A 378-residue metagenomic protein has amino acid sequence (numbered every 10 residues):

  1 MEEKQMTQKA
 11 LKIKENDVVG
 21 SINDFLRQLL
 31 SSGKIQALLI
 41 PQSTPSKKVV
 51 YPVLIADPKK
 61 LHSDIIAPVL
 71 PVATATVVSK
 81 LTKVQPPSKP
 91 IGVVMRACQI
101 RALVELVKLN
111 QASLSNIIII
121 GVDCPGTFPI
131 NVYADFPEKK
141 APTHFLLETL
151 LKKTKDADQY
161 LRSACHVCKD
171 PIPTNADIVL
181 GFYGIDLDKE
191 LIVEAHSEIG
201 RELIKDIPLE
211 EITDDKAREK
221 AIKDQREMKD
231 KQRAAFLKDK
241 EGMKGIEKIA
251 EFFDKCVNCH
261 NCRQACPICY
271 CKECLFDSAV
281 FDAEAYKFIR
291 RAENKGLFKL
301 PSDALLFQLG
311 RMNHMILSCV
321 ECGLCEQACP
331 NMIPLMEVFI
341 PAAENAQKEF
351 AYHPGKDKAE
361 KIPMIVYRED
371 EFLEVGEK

Functional and structural regions predicted by a protein language model:
M1-I249: Iron-sulfur-associated redox domains of electron-transfer enzymes in respiratory and anaerobic energy metabolism
E15-I22, C259, C322, L335: Generic structural signal for well-ordered, non-membrane alpha-helical segments in soluble metabolic enzymes
N23-D24, A250, H260, N313: Residue-level marker for well-ordered alpha-helical positions
I35-Q36, S113, C262, C325 (+1 more regions): A general structural signal for well-ordered secondary-structure junctions
R96-R101, Y160-I172, D254-L275, I316-M332: Local cysteine-cluster metal-coordination motifs and their immediate loop/turn environment, predominantly Fe-S cluster
V107-N110, C256, N345: Alpha-helix boundary/capping residues
I192-E198, I204, N261-V280: Internal hydrophobic scaffold segments of catalytic domains
K229-D254, C271-K378: Ferredoxin-type iron-sulfur electron-transfer modules in oxidoreductases and energy-metabolism complexes
